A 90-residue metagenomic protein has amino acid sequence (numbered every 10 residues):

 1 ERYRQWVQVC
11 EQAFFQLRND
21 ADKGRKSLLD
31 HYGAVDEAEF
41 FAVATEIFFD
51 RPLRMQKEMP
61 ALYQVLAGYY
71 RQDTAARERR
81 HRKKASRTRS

Functional and structural regions predicted by a protein language model:
E1-S90: Metalloprotease/metallohydrolase-associated module, dominated by Zn2+-dependent proteases
